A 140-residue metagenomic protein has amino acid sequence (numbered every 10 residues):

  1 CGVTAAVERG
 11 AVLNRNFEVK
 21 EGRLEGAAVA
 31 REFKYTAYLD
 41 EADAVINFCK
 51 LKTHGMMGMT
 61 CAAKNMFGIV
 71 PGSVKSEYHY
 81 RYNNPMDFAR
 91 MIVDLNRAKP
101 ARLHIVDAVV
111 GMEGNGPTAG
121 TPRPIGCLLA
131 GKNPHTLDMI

Functional and structural regions predicted by a protein language model:
C1-I140: Extended, low-polarity segments enriched in aliphatic/aromatic residues
